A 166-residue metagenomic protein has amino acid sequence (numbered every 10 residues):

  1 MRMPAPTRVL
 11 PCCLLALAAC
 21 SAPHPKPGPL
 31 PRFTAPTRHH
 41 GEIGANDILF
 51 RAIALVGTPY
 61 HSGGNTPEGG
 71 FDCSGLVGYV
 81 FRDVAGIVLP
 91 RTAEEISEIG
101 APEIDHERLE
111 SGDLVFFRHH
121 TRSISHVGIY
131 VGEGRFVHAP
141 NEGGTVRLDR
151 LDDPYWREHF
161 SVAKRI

Functional and structural regions predicted by a protein language model:
M1-L10: Bacterial N-terminal signal peptides that target proteins for export
R2, S21-H40, G44, E103-D105 (+3 more regions): Aromatic- and glycine-rich peptidoglycan recognition patches
L17-A19: C-terminal motif of bacterial Sec signal peptides marking the signal peptidase cleavage site
K26-S74: Post-signal-peptide N-terminal segment of Sec-exported extracytoplasmic proteins
P36, T58-S111: Catalytic cysteine-centered active-site loop
R51-P59, Y79-I87, R118, A139 (+1 more regions): Structured segments of extracytoplasmic/periplasmic soluble domains in secreted or envelope-associated proteins
